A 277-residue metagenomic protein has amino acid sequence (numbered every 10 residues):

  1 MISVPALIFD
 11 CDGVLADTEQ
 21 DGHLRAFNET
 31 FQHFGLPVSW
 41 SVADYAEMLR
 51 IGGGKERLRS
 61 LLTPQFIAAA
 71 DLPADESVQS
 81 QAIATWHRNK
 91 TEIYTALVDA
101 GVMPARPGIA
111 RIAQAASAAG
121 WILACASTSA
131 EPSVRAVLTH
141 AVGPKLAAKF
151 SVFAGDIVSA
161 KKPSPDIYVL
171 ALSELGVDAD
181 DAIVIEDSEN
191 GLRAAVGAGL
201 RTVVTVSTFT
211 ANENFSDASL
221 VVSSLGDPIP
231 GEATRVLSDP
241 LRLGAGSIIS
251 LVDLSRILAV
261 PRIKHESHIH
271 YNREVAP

Functional and structural regions predicted by a protein language model:
I2-C11, L15-P107, Q114, A118-A119: N-terminal helical cap/lid subdomain that shapes the substrate entry/recognition surface in HAD-like hydrolases
I2-V4, Q114, A130-P277: Asp-based, Mg2+/Mn2+-dependent phosphohydrolase catalytic module
D10, V14, S127, D187: Conserved G/P- and acidic residue-centered "switch" motifs that form tight phosphate/ATP-binding loops in soluble
G22, A26-F27, I51-T63, A126-L138 (+1 more regions): Conserved long hydrophobic alpha-helices within structured protein cores
F27, P104, I109-T139, A195: Substrate-recognition element of Asp-dependent hydrolases with the DxDx(T/V) motif
V38-W40, A69, L123, K145 (+2 more regions): Residue-level detector of short coil/turn "hinge" positions at structural boundaries
L62-A69, I122-T128, A141, F150-F153: N-terminal-biased segments
T95, D99, W121, I157-V158 (+1 more regions): A broad detector of the eukaryotic-type serine/threonine protein kinase catalytic domain
